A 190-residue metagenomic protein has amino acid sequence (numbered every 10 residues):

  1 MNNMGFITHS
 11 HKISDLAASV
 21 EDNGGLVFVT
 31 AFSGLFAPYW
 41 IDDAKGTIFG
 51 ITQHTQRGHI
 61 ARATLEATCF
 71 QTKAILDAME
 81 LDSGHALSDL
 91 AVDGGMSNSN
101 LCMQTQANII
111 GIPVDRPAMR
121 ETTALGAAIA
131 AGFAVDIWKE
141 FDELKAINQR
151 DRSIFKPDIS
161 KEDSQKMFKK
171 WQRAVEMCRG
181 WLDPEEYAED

Functional and structural regions predicted by a protein language model:
M1-D190: Active-site core segments that coordinate phosphate-bearing ligands/cofactors across diverse enzyme families
